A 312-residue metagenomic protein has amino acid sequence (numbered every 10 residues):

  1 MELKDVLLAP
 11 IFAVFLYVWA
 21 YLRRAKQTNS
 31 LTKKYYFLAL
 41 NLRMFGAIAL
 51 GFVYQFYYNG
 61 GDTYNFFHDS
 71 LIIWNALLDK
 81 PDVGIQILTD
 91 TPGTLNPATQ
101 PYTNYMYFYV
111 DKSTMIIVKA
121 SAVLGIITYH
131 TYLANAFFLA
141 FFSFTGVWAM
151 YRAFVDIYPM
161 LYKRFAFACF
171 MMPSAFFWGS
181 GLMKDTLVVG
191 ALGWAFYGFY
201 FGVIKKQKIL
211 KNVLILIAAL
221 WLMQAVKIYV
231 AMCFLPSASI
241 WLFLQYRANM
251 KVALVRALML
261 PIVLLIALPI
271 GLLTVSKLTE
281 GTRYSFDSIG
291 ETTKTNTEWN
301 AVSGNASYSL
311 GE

Functional and structural regions predicted by a protein language model:
V18-L22, V123, N135-I157: Transmembrane-helix motifs of polytopic, lipid-linked glycan transferases
Y54-D69, L78-A98, F108-A120: Extracytoplasmic catalytic/substrate-binding loops of multi-pass membrane glycan-assembly enzymes
F108-K119, I127-T145: Loop-to-helix entry region of an early transmembrane alpha helix in multi-pass inner-membrane enzymes
D156-Y158, A195-K211: Membrane-interface transmembrane helices that cradle and orient dolichyl/undecaprenyl
A166-M172: Transmembrane and membrane-interface helices of multi-pass, inner-membrane envelope-modifying transferases
F176-F177, K211-A231: Membrane-interface alpha helices of multi-pass inner-membrane proteins
G181-T186: Short acidic/glycine- and proline-prone juxtamembrane loop motifs at membrane-interface regions of multi-pass membrane
W221-E312: Alpha-helical transmembrane segments and terminal signal-anchor/GPI-anchor hydrophobic tails, characterized by long
